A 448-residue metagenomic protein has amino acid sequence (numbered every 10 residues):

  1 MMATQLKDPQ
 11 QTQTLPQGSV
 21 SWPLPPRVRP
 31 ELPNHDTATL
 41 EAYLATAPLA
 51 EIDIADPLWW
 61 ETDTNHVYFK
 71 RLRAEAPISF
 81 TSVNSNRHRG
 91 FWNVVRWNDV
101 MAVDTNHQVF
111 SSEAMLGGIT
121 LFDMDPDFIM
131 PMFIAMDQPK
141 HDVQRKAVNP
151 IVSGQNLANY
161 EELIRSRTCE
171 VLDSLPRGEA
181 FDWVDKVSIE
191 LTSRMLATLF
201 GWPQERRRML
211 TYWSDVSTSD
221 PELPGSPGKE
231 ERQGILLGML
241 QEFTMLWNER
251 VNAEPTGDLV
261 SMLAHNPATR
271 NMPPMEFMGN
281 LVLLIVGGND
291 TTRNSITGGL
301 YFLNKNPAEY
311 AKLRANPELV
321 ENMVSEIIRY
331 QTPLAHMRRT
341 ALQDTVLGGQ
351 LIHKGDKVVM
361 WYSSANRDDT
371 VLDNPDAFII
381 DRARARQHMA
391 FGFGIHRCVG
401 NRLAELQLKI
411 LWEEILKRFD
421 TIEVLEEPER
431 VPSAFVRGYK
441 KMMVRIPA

Functional and structural regions predicted by a protein language model:
M2-A448: Cytochrome P450
